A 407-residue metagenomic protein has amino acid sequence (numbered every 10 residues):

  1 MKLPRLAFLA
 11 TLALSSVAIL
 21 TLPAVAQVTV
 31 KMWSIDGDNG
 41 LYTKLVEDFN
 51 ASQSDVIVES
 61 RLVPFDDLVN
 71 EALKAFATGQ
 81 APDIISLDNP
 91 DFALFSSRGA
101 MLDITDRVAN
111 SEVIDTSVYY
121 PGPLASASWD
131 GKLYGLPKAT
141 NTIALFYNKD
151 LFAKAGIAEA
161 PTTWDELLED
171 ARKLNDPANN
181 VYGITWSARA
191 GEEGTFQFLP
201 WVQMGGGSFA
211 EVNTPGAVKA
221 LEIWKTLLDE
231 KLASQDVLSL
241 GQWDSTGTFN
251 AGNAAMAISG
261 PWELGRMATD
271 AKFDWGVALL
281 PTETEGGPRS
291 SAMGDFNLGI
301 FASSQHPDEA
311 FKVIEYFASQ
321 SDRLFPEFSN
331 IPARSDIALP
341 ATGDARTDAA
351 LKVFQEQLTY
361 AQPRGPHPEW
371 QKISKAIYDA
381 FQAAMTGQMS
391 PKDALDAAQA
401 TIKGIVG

Functional and structural regions predicted by a protein language model:
V28, D48-Y119, S128, A153-T162 (+6 more regions): Extracytoplasmic "Venus flytrap"/periplasmic binding protein-like
G37-I57, I377, L395: Short, polar/charged alpha-helical segment
N89-T142, L168, G194-Q197, G276-A278 (+1 more regions): Hinge/lid segment of periplasmic solute-binding proteins
F92-A100, G122-E159, S187-F209, D229 (+2 more regions): Periplasmic solute-binding protein
A93, G99, A109, G260-D274 (+1 more regions): C-terminal lobe and pocket-closing loops of periplasmic/extracytoplasmic Venus-flytrap solute-binding proteins
T105-Y119, G183, A188, V202-E222 (+6 more regions): Short, solvent-exposed loop/beta-turn-alpha elements that line the ligand-binding surface or hinge of extracytoplasmic
A153, D229, E356-G407: Conserved C-terminal helix/tail region of periplasmic/extracytoplasmic solute-binding proteins
D170-P177, A210-L238: Glycine-centered hinge/linker elements that transmit conformational signals in sensory and ligand-binding systems
